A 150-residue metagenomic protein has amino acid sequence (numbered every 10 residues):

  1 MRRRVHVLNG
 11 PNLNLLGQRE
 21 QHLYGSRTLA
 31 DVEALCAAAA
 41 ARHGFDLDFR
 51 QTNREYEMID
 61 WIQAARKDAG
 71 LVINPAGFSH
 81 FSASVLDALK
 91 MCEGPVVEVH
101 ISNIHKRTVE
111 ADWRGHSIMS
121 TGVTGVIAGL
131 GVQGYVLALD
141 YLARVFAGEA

Functional and structural regions predicted by a protein language model:
M1-V5: Extreme N-terminal starter segment of soluble prokaryotic enzymes
H6, R50, V72, V97-V99 (+1 more regions): Hydrophobic/aromatic beta-strand patches that form the interior of the parallel beta-sheet core in alpha/beta enzyme
L16-A30: Glycine- and acidic-residue-enriched helix-capping/strand-helix junction motifs
C36-A69, L86, C92-V97: Nucleotide and nucleotide-moiety/phosphate-recognizing core
F49, K106-A150: Short, glycine-/small-residue-rich phosphate/pyrophosphate-handling segment
N53-Y56, A76-G77, L130: Short beta->alpha linker loops
G70-V109: Mid-chain, well-packed structural core segment of small domains
